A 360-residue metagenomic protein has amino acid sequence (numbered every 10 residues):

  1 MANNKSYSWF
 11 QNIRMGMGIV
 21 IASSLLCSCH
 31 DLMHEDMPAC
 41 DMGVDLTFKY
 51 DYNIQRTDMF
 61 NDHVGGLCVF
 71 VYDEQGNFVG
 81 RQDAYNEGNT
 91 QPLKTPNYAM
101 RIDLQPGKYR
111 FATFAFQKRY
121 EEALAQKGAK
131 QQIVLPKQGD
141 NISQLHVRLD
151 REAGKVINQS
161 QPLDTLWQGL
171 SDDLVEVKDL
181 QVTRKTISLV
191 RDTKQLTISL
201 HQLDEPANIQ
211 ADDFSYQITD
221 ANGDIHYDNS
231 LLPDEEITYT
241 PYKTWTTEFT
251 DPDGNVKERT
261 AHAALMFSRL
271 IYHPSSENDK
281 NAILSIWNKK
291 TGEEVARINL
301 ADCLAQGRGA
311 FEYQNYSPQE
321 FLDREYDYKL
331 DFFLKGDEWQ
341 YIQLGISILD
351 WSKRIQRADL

Functional and structural regions predicted by a protein language model:
A2-M17: Bacterial N-terminal signal peptides that target proteins for export
L25-S28: C-terminal motif of bacterial Sec signal peptides marking the signal peptidase cleavage site
M33-E35, D41-D62, L200-P206: Short amphipathic, basic-aromatic surface patches that mediate peripheral association with negatively charged
C40-L46, Y109, K194, K353-R354: Short structural boundary motif marking the start of a folded domain
L67-A125, I209-Y313: Tryptophan-paired
F78-R191: Short, low-hydrophobicity acidic/polar segments
T183-F214: Loop-centered beta-sheet repeat module
A301-L360: Extended, compositionally biased alpha-helical segments that mediate assembly or anchoring
